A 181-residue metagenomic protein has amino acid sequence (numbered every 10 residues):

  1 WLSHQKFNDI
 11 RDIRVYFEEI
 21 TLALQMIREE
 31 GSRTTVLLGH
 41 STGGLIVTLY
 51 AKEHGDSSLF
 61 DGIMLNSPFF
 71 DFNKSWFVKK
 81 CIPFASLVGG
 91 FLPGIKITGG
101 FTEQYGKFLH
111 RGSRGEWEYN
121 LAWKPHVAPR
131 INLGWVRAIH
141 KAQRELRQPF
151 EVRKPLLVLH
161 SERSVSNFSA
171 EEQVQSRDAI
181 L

Functional and structural regions predicted by a protein language model:
W1-S3: Conserved alpha/beta-hydrolase
N8-R28: Alpha/beta-hydrolase active-site loop
E30-S41: Alpha/beta-hydrolase fold nucleophile elbow
T42, I46-I131: Alpha/beta-hydrolase-fold enzymes
S57-S58, P149-R153: Short, conserved loop/helix-junction motifs that constitute active-site signature segments in enzyme catalytic cores
V127-P149: Active-site nucleophile elbow and catalytic-triad environment of alpha/beta-hydrolase enzymes
V152, V158-H160: Short beta-strand/loop motif that positions the catalytic acidic residue of the alpha/beta-hydrolase fold
E162-L181: Conserved loop-alpha-helix segment in the C-terminal half of the alpha/beta-hydrolase fold that carries the catalytic
